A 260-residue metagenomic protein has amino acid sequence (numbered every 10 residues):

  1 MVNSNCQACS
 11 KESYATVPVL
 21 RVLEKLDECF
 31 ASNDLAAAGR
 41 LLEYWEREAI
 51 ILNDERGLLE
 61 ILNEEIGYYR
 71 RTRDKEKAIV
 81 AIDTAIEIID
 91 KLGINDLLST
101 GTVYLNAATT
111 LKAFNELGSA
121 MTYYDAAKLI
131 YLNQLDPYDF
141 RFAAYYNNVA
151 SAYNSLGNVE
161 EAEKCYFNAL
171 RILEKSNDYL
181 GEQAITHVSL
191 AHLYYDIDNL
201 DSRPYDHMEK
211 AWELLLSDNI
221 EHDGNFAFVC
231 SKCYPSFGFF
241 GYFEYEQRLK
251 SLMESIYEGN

Functional and structural regions predicted by a protein language model:
E12-S13, I50-D54, K91-N95, N133-P137 (+3 more regions): Short coil/turn linkers that connect adjacent helices within long alpha-helical scaffolds, especially alpha-solenoid
V17-I51, G67-R71: Alpha-helical segment of the N-proximal tetratricopeptide repeat
P18, I51, L58, G93 (+7 more regions): Residues that mark the junctions of alpha-helical repeat units in TPR/alpha-solenoid scaffolds
E24-A31, G57-R71, L98-A113, F140-S155 (+2 more regions): Conserved alpha-helical positions within TPR/SEL1-like repeat arrays
N33, R73, N115, G157 (+2 more regions): Residue-level detector of the short coil/turn that links helix A to helix B within each tetratricopeptide repeat
E43-I50, I86-K91, K128-N133, N168-K175 (+2 more regions): Amphipathic alpha-helical segments of tetratricopeptide repeats
G93, A108, L135, N177 (+5 more regions): Short coil/turn linking the two alpha-helices of tandem helical-hairpin repeats
